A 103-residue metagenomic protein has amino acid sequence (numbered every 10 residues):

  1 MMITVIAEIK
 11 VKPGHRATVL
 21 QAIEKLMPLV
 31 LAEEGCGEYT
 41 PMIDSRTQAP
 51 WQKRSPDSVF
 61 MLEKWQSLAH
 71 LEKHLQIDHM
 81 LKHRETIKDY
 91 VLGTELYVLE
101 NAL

Functional and structural regions predicted by a protein language model:
I3-K10, M42-L75: Short, well-ordered beta-strand segments in beta-rich or mixed alpha/beta enzyme and ligand-binding folds
K12-G14, L68, N101: Generic structural motif
H15-P41, H79-I87: Short amphipathic alpha-helical segments
A22, A69-H70, Y90: A periodicity- and composition-biased signal for non-globular, repetitive helical segments
L29-A32, H74, A102: Low-complexity, intrinsically disordered/propeptide-like segments
L31, Q66, L92: Short conserved AdoMet
T40-D57, K82-L103: Glycine-rich beta-strand-turn "strand-cap" elements at beta-sheet edges
